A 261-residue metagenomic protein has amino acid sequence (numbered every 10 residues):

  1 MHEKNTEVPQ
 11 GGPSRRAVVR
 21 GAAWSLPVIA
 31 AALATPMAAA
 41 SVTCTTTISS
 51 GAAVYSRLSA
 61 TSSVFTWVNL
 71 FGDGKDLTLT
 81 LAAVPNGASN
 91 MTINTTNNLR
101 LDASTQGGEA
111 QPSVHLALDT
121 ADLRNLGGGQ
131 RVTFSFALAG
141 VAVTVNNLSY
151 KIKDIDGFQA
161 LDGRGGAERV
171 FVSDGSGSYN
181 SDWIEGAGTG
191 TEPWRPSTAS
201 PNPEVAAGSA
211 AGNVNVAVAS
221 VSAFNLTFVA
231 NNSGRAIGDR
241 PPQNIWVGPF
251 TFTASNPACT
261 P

Functional and structural regions predicted by a protein language model:
M1-P13, L26, A30-A32: N-terminal secretory signal peptides
P13-R20: N-terminal export leaders
I29-S50: C-terminal region of N-terminal signal peptides and the immediate post-cleavage residues of exported proteins
C44-G128, G175, D182-G190, R195: N-terminal targeting leaders for non-cytosolic proteins
L123-V141, F158-G166, G208-N215, W246: Short beta-strands within extracellular/lumenal beta-sheet-rich domains
F136, F158-E185: Short, surface-exposed beta-strand/strand-loop-strand elements in extracellular ectodomains
G140-S149, V221-A223: Extended extracellular/luminal ectodomain segments enriched in beta-structured repeat modules
S178-P261: Terminal, low-complexity interaction segments
